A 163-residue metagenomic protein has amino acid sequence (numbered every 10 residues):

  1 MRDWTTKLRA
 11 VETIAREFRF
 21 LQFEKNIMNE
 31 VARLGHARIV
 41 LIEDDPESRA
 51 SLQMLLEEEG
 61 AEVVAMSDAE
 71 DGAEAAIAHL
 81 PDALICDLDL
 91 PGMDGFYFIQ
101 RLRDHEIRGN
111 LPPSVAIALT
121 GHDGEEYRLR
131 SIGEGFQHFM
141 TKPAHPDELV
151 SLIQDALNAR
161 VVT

Functional and structural regions predicted by a protein language model:
M1-V40, G109-N110, D147-T163: Non-catalytic signal-transmission and effector/linker regions of two-component phosphorelay proteins
E43: Conserved acidic carboxylate
P46-V64: Two-component/phosphorelay signaling modules centered on CheY-like receiver
G60-D68, A75, M140: Short hydrophobic/Thr-rich beta-strand motif most characteristic of the beta2 strand and flanking loop of CheY-like
A65, L90-M93: Residue-level signal for the "D+5" position in two-component response regulator receiver
D68-D71, D94-Q100: Acidic catalytic/metal-coordinating carboxylates
D87, T120: Active-site residues of response regulator receiver
Y97, H122-M140, S151: Alpha4 helix (beta4-alpha4-beta5 surface) of REC/receiver domains from two-component response regulators
